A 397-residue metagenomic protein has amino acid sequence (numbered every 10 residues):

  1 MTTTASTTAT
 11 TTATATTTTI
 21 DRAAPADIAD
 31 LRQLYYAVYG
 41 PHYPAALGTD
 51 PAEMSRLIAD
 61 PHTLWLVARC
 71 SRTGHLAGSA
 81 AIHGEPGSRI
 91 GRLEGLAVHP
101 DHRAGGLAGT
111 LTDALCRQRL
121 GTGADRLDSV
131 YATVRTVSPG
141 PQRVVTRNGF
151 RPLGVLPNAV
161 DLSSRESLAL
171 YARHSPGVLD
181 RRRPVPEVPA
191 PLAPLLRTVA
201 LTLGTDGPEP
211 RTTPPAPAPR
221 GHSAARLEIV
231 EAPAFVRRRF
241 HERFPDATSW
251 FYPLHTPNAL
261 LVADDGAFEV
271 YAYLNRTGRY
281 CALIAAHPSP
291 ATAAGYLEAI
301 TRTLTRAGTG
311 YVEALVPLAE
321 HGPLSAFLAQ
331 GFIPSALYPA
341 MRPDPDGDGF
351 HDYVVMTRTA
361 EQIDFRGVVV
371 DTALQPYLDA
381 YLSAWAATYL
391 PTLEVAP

Functional and structural regions predicted by a protein language model:
T2-T18: Compositionally biased, intrinsically disordered low-complexity segments enriched for polar/charged residues
A15-T49, V67-C70, A169, G177 (+4 more regions): Short amphipathic alpha-helix that is part of the acyltransferase structural core
I28, R32-P100, P245-Y280, A286-P288: A conserved beta-strand-loop-helix scaffold within acyl/acetyltransferase catalytic domains
V98, A104-L120, R147, P290-T303: Conserved acetyl-CoA-binding loop-helix of GNAT-fold acetyltransferases
R119-R135, R306-V316: Conserved GNAT acetyl-CoA-binding A-motif
Y131-T133, G149-L168, I333-G347: Conserved catalytic-core motifs of GNAT/GCN5-like acyltransferases
V160-L192, P343-Y381: C-terminal "cap" of GNAT-fold acetyltransferases
G207-E313: Non-catalytic interaction/regulatory modules that flank or connect domains
